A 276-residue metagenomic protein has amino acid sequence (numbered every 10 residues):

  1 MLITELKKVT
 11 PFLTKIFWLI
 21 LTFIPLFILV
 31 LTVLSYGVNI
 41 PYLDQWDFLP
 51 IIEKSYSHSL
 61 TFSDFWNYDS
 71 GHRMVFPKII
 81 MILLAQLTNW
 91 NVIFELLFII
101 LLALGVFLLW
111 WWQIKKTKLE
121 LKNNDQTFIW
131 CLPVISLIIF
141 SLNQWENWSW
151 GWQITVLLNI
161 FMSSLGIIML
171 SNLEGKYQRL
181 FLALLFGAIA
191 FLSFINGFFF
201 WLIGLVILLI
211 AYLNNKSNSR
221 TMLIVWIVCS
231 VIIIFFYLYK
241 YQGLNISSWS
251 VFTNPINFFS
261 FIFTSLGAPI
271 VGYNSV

Functional and structural regions predicted by a protein language model:
M1-L29: Start-transfer (signal-anchor) and selected internal transmembrane alpha helices of multi-pass inner/ER membrane
L2-T4, F199-F235: Perimembrane helix-loop-helix junctions
L43-F94, I234-V276: Membrane-lumen/periplasm interface segments of multi-pass, membrane-embedded glycan/lipid transferases
L87-L108, S149, V276: Loop-to-helix entry region of an early transmembrane alpha helix in multi-pass inner-membrane enzymes
L97-K122, L165-M169: Transmembrane-helix motifs of polytopic, lipid-linked glycan transferases
I114-F140, F161: Transmembrane-helix signature of polytopic, membrane-embedded enzymes that assemble or transfer cell-envelope glycans
S163-L180: Membrane-interface transmembrane helices that cradle and orient dolichyl/undecaprenyl
R179-L205: Membrane-interface alpha helices of multi-pass inner-membrane proteins
